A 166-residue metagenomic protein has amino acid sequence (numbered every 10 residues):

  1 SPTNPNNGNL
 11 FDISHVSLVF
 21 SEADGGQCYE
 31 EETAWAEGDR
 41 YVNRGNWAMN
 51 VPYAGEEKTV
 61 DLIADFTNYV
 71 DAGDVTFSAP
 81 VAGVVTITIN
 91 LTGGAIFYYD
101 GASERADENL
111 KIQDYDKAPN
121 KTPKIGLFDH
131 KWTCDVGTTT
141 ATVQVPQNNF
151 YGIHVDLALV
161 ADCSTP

Functional and structural regions predicted by a protein language model:
S1-P166: Extracellular or exported targeting regions of proteins
